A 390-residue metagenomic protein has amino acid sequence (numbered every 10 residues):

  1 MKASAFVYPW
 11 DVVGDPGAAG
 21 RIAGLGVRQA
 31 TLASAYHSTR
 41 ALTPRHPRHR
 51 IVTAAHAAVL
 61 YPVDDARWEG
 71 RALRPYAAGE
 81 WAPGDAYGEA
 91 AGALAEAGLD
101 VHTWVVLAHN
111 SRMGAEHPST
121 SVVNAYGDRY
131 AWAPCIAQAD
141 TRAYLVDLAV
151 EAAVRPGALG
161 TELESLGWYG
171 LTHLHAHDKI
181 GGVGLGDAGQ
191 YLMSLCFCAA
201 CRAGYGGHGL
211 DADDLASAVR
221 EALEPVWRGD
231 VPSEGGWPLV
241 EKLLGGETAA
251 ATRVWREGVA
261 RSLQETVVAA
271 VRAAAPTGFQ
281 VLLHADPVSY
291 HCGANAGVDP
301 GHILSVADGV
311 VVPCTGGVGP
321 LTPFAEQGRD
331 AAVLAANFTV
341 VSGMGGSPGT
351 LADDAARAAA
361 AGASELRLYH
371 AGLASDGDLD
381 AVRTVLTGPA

Functional and structural regions predicted by a protein language model:
S4-F6, H102-P156: Active-site-adjacent "subsite" loops/lids of carbohydrate-active enzymes
S4-V12, D65-G84, D128-A143, T248-V259 (+2 more regions): The substrate-binding groove and active-site-proximal loops of carbohydrate-active enzymes, especially glycoside
W10-G24, A139-A152, Y290-S305, L321-T322 (+1 more regions): Short, acidic/polar
P16-T43, E151-G160, P300-P313, A360-S364: Catalytic domains of carbohydrate-active enzymes, especially glycoside hydrolases
T31-H56, P83-G127, G160-G170: Glycine-rich, aromatic-flanked loop segments that form ligand/cofactor-binding clefts across common enzyme folds
R129-A270, A285-P287, G293-P300: Polysaccharide-binding and catalytic clefts of secreted carbohydrate-active enzymes
L171, A273-V318: Substrate-binding cleft/loops of secretory-pathway carbohydrate-active enzymes
A307-L321, N337-A390: Substrate-binding cleft of secreted/luminal carbohydrate-active enzymes
